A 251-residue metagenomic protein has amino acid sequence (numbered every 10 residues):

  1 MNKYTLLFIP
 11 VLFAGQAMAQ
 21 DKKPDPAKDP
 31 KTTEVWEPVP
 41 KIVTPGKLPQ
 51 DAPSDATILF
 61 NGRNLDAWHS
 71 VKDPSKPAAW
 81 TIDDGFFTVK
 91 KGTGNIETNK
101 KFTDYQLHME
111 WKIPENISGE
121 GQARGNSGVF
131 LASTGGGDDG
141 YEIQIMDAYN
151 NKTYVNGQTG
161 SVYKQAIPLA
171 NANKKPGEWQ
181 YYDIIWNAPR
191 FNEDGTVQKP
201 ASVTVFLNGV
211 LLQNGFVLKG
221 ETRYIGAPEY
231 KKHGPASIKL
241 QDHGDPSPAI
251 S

Functional and structural regions predicted by a protein language model:
M1-D21: Bacterial Sec-dependent N-terminal signal peptides
Q20-S251: Carbohydrate-interacting regions of secretory-pathway proteins
